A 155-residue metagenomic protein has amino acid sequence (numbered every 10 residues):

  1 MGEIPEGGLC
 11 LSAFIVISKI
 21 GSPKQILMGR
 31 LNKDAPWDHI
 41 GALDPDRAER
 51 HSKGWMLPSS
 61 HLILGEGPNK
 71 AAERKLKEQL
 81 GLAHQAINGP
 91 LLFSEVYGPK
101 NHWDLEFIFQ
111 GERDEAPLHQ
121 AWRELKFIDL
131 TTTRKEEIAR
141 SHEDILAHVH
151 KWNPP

Functional and structural regions predicted by a protein language model:
M1-M56, H84-Q85: N-terminal strand-loop-strand
P5-G7, E49, P99-W103, W122: A generic structural micro-feature
L9, I63-L64, T133: Glycine-/small-residue-rich active-site loops that bind phosphorylated ligands and cofactors
L11-A13, W103-F107, R123: Change "...and in nucleic-acid phosphodiester-cleaving endonucleases..." to "...and in nucleic-acid processing enzymes
P23, D34, Y97-P99, T133: Surface-exposed, flexible loop/turn segments at secondary-structure boundaries
K53-W55, I108-Q110, A116-P154: NUDIX/MutT-family hydrolases
M56-L91: The catalytic Nudix box helix
G81-E115: Active-site segment of metal-dependent pyrophosphate-handling enzymes, primarily the Nudix hydrolase catalytic core
